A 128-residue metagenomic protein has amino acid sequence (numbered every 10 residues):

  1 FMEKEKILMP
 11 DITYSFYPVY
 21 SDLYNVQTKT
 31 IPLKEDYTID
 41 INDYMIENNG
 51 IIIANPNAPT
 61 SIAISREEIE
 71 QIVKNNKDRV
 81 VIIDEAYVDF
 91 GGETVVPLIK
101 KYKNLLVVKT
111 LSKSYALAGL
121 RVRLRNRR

Functional and structural regions predicted by a protein language model:
F1-K6, Y24: Phosphate-binding glycine-rich loop
M2, I72-K77, I99-Y102: Short, conserved loop/helix-junction motifs that constitute active-site signature segments in enzyme catalytic cores
I7, V81, L105-V107: Hydrophobic/aromatic residues located in beta-strands of well-ordered beta-sheets within soluble catalytic
D11, T30-E35, K109: Short beta->alpha connector loops at strand-helix junctions that form conserved, small/polar/Pro-enriched
I12, E85-Y87, T110-L111: Short strand-turn motif at the edge of the Rossmann-like AdoMet-binding core
F16-L23, L124: Hydrophobic alpha-helical segments in the ANL/AMP-binding
K34-E85, D89: Active-site phosphate-binding strand-loop segment of PLP-dependent enzymes
G91, K101-R128: Active-site PLP attachment segment
